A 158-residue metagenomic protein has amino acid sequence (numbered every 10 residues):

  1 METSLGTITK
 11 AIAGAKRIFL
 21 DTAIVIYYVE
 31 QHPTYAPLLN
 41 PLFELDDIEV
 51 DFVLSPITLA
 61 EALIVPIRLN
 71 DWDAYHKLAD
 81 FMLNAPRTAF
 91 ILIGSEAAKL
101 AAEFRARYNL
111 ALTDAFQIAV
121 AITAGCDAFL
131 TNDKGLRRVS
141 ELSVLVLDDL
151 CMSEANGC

Functional and structural regions predicted by a protein language model:
M1-L54, I67-H76, K134, C151-C158: Short, well-structured N-terminal submotif of metal-dependent ribonuclease cores
E2-T7, A13, T88-A128, K134: Active-site neighborhoods of divalent-metal-dependent phosphate/nucleic-acid chemistry enzymes
G14-A15, I48-E49, A85, G125 (+1 more regions): Structured helix-beta-strand junction loops
T22, P56, D114-I118: Conserved glycosyltransferase catalytic-site signature
D73-L100, A106-Y108, T113, L136-C158: Short acidic, glycine/proline-enriched helix-loop-strand junctions
